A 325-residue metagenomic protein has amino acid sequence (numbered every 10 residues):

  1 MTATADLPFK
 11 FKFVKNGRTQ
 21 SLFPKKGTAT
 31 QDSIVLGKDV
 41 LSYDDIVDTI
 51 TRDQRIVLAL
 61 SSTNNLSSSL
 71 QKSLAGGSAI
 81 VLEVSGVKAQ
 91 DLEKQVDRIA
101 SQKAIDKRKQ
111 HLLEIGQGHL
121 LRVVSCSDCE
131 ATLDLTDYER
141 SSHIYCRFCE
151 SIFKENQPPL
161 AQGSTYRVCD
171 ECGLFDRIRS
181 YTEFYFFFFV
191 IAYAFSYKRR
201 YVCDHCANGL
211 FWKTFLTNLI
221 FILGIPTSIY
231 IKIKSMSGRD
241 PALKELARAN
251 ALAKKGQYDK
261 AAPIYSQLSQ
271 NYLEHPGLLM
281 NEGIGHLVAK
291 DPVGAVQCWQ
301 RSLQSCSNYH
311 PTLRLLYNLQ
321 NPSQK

Functional and structural regions predicted by a protein language model:
T2-G17, L36, V40-D128: Acidic, Ser/Thr- and proline-rich intrinsically disordered linker/docking segments of eukaryotic scaffolds
C126-C129, C146-C149, C169-C172, C203-C206: Short cysteine-rich clusters marking metal-coordination/redox-active sites
T182-S196, K213-G238: Hydrophobic, aromatic-rich membrane-embedded alpha-helical segments
L243-K244, G277, H310-P311: Start-of-helix register in tetratricopeptide repeats
Y272-E274, S307: Short coil turns that delineate tetratricopeptide repeat
